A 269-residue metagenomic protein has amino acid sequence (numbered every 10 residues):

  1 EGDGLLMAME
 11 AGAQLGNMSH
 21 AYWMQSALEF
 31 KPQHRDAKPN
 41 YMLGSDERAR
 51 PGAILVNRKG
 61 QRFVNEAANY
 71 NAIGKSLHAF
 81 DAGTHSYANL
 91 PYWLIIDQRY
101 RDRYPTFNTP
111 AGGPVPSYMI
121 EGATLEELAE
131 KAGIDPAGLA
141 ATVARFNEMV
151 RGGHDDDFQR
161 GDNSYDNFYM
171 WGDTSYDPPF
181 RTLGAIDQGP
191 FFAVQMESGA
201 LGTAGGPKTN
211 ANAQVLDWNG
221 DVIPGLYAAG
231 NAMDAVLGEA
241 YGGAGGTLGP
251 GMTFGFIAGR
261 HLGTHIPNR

Functional and structural regions predicted by a protein language model:
E1-K31, D81, L248, I257: Glycine-rich loop(s) and the adjacent beta-strand/alpha-helix scaffold that form part
E1-M7, M233-I266: A conserved FAD-binding loop/helix module that cradles the flavin
H34-L77: Phosphate/diphosphate-binding loops
R35-Y41, T109-P114, E239-T247: Short beta-alpha connecting loops at secondary-structure transitions that line or flank enzyme active sites
R48-R50, L201-T203, A244: Short, small/polar residue-rich loop motifs at catalytic or cofactor-binding pockets
Q61-Y92, D217, V222-G238: Gly/Pro-rich active-site capping loops and adjacent beta-alpha segments that organize cofactor/substrate pockets
P91-Q98, Y104-D156: N-terminal leader/propeptide and maturation segments of large enzyme subunits in energy/redox metabolism and hydrolases
G138-V236, A240: A glycine-rich dinucleotide-binding beta-alpha-beta segment and adjacent secondary-structure elements that constitute
